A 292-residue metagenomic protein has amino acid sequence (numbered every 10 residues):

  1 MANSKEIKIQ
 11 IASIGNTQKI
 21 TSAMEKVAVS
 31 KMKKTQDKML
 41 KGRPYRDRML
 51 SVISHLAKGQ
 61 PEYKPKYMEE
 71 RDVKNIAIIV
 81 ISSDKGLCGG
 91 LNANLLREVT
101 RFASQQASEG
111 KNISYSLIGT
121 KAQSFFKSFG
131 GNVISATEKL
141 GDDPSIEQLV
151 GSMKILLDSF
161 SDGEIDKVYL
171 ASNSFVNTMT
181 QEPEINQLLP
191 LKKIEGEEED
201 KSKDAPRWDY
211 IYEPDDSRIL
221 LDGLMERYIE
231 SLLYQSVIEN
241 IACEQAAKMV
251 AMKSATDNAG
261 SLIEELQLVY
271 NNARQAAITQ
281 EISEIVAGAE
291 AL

Functional and structural regions predicted by a protein language model:
M1-L292: C-terminal beta-strand-loop-alpha-helix "lid" module of Rossmann-like NAD(P)-dependent dehydrogenases
